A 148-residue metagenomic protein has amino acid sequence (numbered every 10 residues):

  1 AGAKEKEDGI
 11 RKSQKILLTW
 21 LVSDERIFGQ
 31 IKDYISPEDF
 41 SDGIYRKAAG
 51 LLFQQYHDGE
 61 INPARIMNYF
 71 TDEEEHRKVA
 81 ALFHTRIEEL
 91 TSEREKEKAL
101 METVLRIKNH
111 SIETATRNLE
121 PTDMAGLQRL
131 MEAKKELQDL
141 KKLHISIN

Functional and structural regions predicted by a protein language model:
A1-E60, I112, T116-L119: Non-catalytic protein-protein interaction segments used by genome-maintenance enzymes to assemble and couple activities
F53-N148: Bacterial replisome coupling helices
